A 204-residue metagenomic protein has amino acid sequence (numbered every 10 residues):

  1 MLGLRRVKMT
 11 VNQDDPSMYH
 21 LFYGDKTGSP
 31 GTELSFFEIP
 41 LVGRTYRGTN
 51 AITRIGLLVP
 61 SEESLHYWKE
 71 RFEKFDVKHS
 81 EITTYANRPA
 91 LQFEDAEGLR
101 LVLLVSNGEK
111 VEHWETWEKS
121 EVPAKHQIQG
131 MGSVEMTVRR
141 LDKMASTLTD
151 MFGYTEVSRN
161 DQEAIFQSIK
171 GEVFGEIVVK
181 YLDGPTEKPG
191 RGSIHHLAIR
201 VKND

Functional and structural regions predicted by a protein language model:
M1, I52-L57, G108-A145, P189-R200: N-terminal beta-strand motif that seeds the catalytic metal site of vicinal oxygen chelate
G3, D76, F152-G153: Short glycine-rich hinge loops at helix-strand junctions in the catalytic core of two-component histidine kinases
R5-R47, F93, R100-G108, T155-S193 (+1 more regions): Conserved short beta-strand elements that form part of the metal-binding/catalytic scaffold of enzyme active sites
T10, Y19, E63-G130, S158-V178: Vicinal oxygen chelate
T10-D14, G28-P30, I39-L41, R47-E97 (+2 more regions): Vicinal oxygen chelate
D142-M151, T155-Q162: Double-stranded beta-helix
